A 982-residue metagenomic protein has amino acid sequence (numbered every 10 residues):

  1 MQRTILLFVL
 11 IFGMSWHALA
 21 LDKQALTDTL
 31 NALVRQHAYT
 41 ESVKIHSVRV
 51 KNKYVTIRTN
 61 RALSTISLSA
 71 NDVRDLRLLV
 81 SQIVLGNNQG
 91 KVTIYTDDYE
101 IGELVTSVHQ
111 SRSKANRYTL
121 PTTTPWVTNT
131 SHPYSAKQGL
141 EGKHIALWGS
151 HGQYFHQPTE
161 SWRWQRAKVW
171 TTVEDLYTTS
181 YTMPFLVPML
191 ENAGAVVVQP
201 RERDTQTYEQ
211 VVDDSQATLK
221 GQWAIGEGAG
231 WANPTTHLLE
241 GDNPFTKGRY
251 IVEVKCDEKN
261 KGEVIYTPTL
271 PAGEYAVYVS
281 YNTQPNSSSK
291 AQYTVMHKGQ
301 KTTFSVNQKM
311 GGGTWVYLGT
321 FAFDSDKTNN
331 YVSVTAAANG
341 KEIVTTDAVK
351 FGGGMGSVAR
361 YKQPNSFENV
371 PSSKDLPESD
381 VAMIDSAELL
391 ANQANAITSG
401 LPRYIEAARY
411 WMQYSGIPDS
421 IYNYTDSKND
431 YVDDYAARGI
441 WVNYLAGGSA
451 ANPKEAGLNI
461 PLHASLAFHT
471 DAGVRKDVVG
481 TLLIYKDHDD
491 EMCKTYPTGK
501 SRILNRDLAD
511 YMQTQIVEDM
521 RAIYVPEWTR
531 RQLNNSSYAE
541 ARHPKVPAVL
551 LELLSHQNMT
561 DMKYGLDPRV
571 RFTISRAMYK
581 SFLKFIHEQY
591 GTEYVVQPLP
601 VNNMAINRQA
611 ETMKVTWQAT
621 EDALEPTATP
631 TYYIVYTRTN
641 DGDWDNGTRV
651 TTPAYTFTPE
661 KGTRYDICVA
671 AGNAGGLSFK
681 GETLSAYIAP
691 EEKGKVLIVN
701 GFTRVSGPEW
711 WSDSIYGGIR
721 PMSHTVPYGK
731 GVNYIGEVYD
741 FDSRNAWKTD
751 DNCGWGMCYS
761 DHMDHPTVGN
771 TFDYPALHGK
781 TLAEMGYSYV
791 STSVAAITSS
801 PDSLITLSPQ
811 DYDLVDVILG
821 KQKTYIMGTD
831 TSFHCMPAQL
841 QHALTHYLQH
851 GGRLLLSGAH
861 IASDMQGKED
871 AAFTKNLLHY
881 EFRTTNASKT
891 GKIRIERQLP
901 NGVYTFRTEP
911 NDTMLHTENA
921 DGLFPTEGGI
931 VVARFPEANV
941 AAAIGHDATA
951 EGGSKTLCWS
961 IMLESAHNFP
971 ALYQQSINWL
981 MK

Functional and structural regions predicted by a protein language model:
R58-N60, T65-R163, T346, K350-I397 (+4 more regions): Non-catalytic propeptide/linker segments at domain boundaries
W170, E174, F185-A193, R201-E202 (+3 more regions): Aromatic-Pro/Gly-enriched surface loop or interdomain linker that acts as a lid/target-recognition segment
R249, V254, T328-Y331, A348 (+4 more regions): Active-site-adjacent mobile loop/cap segments within catalytic or ligand-binding domains
V332-I343: Short beta-strand-plus-loop segments that form exposed binding edges in beta-rich domains
P377-D380, I384-A394, P402-R502, N534-Q557: Active-site microenvironments of hydrolase-like enzyme catalytic domains
F585-T627, G676-G694: Pro/Thr/Ser/Gly-rich low-complexity, intrinsically disordered linker/stalk tracts
T656-G676: Beta-strand-rich modules
V817, K821-G929, P936-E937, L972: A glycine-rich, often tryptophan-bearing local segment used as a flexible ligand/cofactor-contacting loop or short
